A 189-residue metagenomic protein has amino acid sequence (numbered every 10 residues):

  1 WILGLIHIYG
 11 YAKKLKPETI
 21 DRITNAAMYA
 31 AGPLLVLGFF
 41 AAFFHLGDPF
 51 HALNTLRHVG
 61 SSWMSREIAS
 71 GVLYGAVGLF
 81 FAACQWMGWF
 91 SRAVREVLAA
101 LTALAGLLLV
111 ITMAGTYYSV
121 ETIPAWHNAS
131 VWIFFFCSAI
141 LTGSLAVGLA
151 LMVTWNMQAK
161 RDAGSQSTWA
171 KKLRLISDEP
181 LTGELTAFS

Functional and structural regions predicted by a protein language model:
L3-S70, V77: Membrane helical hairpin/interfacial module
A12, T19, S70-V72, V77-S189: Long, contiguous internal "core" modules enriched in hydrophobic/ aromatic residues
